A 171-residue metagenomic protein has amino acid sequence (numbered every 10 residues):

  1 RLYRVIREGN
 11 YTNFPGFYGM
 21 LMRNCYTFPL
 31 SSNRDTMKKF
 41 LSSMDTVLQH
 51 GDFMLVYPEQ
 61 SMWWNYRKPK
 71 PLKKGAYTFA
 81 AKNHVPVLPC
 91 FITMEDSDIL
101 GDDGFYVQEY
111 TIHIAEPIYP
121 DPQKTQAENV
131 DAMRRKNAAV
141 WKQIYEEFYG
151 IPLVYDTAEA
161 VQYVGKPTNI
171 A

Functional and structural regions predicted by a protein language model:
R1-R34: Catalytic core of membrane glycerolipid acyltransferases/transacylases, capturing the structured, soluble-facing
F17-L21, F40, G75: Amphipathic alpha-helical interface surfaces
D35-K39: Glycine-rich, highly charged phosphate/nucleotide-binding loops
L41-A171: Non-catalytic C-terminal accessory region of glycerolipid acyltransferases and related lyso-lipid remodeling enzymes
